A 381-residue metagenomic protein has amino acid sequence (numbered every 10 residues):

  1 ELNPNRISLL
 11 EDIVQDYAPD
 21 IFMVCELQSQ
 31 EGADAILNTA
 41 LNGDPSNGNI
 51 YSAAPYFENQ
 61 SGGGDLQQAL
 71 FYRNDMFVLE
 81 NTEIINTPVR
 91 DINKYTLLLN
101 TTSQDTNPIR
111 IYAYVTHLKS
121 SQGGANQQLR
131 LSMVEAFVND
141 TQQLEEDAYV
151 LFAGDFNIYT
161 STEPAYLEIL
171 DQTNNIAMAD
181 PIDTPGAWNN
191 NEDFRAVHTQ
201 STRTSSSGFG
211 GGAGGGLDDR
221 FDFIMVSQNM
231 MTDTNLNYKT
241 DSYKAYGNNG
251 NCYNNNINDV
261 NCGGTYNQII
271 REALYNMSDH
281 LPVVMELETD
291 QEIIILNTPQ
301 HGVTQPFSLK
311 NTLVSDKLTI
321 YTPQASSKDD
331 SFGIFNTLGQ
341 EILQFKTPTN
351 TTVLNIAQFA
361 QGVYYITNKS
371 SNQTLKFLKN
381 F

Functional and structural regions predicted by a protein language model:
E1-I294: Divalent cation-coordinating acidic motifs and surrounding scaffolds that mediate Ca2+/Mg2+/Mn2+/Zn2+-dependent binding
P299-F381: C-terminal outer-membrane/trafficking sorting elements
